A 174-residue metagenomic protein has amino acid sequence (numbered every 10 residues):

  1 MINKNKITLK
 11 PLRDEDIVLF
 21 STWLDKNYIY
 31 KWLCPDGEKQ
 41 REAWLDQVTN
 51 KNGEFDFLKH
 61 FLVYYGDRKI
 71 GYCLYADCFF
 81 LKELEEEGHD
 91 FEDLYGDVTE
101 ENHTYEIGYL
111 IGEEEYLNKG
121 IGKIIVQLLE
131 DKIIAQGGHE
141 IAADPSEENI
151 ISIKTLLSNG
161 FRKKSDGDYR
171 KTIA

Functional and structural regions predicted by a protein language model:
I7-T22: A short beta-loop-alpha structural element at the N-terminal edge of CoA-dependent acyl/N-acetyltransferase catalytic
Y28-T49: Conserved GNAT-fold acetyl-CoA-binding loop/helix
V48-L62, G71, F79-E83: A short helix-loop-beta-strand connector motif used in the catalytic cores of GNAT acetyltransferases and, in some
D77-Y109, L117: Conserved acyl-donor/pantetheine-binding loop and adjacent beta-alpha core of acyl/acetyltransferases and related
G112, A143-I153: Conserved beta-strand-loop-alpha-helix junction that forms the acyl-donor binding cleft
N118-K132, K154, S158: Conserved acetyl-CoA-binding loop-helix of GNAT-fold acetyltransferases
I133-P145: Conserved GNAT acetyl-CoA-binding A-motif
D144, L157, R162-A174: Conserved catalytic-core motifs of GNAT/GCN5-like acyltransferases
